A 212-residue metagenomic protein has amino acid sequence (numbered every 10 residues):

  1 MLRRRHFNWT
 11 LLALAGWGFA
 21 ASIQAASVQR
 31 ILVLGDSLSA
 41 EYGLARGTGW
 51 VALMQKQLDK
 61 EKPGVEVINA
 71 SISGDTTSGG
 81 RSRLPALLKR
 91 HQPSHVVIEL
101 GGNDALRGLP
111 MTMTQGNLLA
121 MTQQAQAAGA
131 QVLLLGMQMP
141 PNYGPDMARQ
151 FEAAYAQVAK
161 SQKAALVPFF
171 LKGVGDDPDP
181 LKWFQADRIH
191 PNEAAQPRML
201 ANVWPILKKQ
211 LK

Functional and structural regions predicted by a protein language model:
R3-W9: N-terminal export leaders
W9-A15: Sec-dependent N-terminal signal peptides
G18-S22: N-terminal signal peptide c-region/cleavage motif recognized by signal peptidases
A25-S73, R83-Q92: Serine-esterase "nucleophile elbow" of acetyl-processing enzymes
G43, I68-T77, A105-L109, R188: Acidic/histidine-rich helix-loop elements that form or flank divalent-metal/phosphate-binding sites at the catalytic
P63, R81-K212: Alpha-helical cap/lid subdomain in secreted, periplasmic, or secretory-pathway luminal O-acyl-processing enzymes
